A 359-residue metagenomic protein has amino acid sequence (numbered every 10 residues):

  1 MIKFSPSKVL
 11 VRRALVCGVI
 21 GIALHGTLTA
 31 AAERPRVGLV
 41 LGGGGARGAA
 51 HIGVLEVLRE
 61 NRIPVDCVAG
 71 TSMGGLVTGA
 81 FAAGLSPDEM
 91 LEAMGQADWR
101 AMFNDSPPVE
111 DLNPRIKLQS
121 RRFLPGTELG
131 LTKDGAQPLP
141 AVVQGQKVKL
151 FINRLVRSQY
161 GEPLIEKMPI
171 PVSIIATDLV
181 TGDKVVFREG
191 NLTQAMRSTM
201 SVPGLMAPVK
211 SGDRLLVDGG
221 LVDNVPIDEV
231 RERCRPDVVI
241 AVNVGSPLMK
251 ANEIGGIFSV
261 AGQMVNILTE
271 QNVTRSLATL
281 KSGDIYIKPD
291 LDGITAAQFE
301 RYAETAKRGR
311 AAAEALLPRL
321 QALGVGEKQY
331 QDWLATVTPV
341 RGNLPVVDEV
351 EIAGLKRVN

Functional and structural regions predicted by a protein language model:
M1-K8, R12-R13: Positively charged n-region of N-terminal signal peptides that target proteins for export
I2-F4, T29-T71, G79-N359: Patatin-like phospholipase
R13-G26: Bacterial N-terminal signal peptides
